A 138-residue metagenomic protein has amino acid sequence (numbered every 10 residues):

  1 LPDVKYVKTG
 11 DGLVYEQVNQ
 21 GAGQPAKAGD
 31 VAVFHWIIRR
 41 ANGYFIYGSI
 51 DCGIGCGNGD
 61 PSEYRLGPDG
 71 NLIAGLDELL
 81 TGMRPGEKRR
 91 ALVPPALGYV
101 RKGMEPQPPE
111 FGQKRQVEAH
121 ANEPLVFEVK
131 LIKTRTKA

Functional and structural regions predicted by a protein language model:
L1-A138: Cross-family detector of peptidyl-prolyl cis-trans isomerase
